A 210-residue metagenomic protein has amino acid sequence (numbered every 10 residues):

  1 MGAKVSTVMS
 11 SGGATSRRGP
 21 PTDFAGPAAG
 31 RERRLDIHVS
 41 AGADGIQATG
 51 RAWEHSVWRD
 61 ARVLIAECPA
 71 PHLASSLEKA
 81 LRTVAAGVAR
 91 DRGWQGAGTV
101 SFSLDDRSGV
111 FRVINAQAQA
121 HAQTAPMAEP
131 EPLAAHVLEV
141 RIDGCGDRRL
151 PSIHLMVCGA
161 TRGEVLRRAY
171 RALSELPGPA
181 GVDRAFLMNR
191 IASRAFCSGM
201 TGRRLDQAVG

Functional and structural regions predicted by a protein language model:
G2-G210: ATP-dependent carboxylate activation and anion-phosphoryl transfer catalytic cores that bind Mg-ATP to form
